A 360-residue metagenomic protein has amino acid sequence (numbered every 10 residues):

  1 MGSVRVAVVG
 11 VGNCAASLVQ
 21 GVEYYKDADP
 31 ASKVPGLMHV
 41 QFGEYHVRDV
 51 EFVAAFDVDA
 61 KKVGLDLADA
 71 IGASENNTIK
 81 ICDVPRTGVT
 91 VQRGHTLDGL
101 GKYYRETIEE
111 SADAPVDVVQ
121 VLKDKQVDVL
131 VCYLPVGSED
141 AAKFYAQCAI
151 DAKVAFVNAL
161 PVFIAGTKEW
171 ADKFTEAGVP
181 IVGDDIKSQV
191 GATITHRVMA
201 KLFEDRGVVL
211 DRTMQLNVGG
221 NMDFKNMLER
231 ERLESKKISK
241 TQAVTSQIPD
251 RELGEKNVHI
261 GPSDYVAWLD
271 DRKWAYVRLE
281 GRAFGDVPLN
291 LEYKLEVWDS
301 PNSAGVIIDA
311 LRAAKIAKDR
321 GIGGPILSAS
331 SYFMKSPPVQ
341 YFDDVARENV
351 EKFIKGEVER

Functional and structural regions predicted by a protein language model:
M1-Y145, L233-I238, A275, F284: N-terminal glycine-/serine-/threonine-rich beta1-alpha1-beta2 phosphate-ribose binding loop of Rossmann-like
S3-R5, V182-D185, E292-W298: A short glycine/serine-rich beta->alpha loop
V9, R48-E51, K62, D69-N76 (+2 more regions): Active-site-lining helix/loop region of Rossmann-like oxidoreductase modules
G10-A16, L134-D140, L160-G166, K187-T193 (+1 more regions): Gly/Ser/Thr-rich loops at beta-strand to alpha-helix junctions that form or flank small-molecule/cofactor-binding
L130-C132, F156-A159, V182-D185, R212-T213: Short catalytic-loop micro-motif centered on adjacent basic/acidic residues
V136-D151, A159-P180: Rossmann-fold NAD(P)-binding glycine/threonine-rich loop
K173-I186, G207, D211: Rossmann-fold dehydrogenase core element
N302-R360: NAD(P)-dependent Rossmann-like dehydrogenase/reductase catalytic/cofactor-binding core
